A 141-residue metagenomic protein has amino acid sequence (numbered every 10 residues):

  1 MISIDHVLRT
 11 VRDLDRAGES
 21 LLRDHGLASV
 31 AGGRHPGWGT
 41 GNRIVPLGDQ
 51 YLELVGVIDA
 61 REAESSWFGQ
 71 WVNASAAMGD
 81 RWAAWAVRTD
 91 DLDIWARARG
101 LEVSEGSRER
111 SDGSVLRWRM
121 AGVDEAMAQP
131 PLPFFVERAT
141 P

Functional and structural regions predicted by a protein language model:
M1-I2, H25: General secondary-structure edge motif
S3-D13, G41-R43, G48, E64-R99: Vicinal oxygen chelate
R9-G26, V103-G113: Compositionally biased, low-hydrophobicity segments enriched in charged and small polar residues
R16-A76: Glycine/small-residue-rich interface belts in oligomeric ring/scaffold proteins and their assembly partners
G41-I44, Y51-V55, A84-A86, D90-P141: Vicinal oxygen chelate
